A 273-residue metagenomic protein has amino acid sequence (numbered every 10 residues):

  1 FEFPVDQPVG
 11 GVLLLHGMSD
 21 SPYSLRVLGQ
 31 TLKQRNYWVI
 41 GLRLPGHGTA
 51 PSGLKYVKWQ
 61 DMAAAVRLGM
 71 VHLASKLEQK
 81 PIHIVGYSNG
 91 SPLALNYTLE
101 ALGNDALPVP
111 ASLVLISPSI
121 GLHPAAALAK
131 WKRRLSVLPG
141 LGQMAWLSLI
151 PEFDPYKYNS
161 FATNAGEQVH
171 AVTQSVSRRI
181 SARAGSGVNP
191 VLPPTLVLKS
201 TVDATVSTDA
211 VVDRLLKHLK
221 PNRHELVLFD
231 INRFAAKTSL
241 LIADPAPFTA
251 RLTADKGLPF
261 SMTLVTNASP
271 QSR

Functional and structural regions predicted by a protein language model:
F1-G48: Short, surface-exposed "cap/lid" segments of acyl-processing enzymes
E2-V5, K157-R273: Serine-hydrolase catalytic core
V27, N96-E100: Active-site signature of alpha/beta-hydrolase-fold catalytic machinery across serine- and Asp/Cys-nucleophile hydrolases
G46, T98, P110, H123-F153 (+1 more regions): Short, flexible helix-coil linker/hinge segments at the edges of structured domains or between repeats
A50-H83: Catalytic nucleophile-loop/oxyanion-hole region of alpha/beta-hydrolase and closely related hydrolase-like folds
I84-G86, I116, L198: Short beta-strand immediately N-terminal to the catalytic nucleophile in serine-hydrolase-like folds
V85-A94: Gly/Ala-rich beta-loop-alpha elbow adjacent to hydrolase catalytic centers
L113-A125, I231: Active-site nucleophile loop of the alpha/beta-hydrolase fold
